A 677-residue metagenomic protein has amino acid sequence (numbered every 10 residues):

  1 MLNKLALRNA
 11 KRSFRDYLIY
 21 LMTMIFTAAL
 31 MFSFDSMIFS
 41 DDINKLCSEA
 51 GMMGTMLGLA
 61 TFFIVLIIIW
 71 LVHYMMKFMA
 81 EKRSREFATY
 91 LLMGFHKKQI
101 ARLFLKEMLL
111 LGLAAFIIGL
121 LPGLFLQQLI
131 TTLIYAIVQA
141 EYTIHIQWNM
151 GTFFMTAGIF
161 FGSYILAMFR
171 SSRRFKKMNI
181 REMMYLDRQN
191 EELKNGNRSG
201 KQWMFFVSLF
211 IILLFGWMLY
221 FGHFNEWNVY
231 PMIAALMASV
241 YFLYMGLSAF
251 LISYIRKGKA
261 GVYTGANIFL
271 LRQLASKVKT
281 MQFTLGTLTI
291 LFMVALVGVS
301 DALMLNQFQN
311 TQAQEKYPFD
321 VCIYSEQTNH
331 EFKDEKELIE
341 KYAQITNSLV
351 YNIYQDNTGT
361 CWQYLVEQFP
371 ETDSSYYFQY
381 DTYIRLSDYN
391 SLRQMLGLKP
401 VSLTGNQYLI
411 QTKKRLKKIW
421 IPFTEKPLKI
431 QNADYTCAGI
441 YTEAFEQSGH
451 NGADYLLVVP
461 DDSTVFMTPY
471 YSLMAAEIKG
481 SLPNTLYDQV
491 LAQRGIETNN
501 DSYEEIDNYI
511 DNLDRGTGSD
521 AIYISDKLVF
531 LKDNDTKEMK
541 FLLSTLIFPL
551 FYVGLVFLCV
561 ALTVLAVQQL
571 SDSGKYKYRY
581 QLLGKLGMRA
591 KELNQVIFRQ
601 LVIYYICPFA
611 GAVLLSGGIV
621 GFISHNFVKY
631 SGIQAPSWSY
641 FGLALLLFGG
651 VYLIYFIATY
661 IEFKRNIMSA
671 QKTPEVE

Functional and structural regions predicted by a protein language model:
M1-A28, L193-I211, M245-A295, K575: N-terminal Sec/SRP start-transfer signal
K4, K177-L193, G574-Y578, R665-E677: Short cytosolic juxtamembrane segments of multi-pass membrane proteins
F14-Y20, F104-L121, A157, F161 (+3 more regions): Selective transmembrane-helix segments that form parts of the transport pathway or gating/packing helices in multipass
R15-M22, S33-L66, F78-E81, T89-Y90 (+7 more regions): Peri-transmembrane interface segments
A28-S40, Y74-F78, L111-A140, T152-K177 (+5 more regions): Small-residue-rich transmembrane alpha-helices
D42, L46-T55, L305-K333: Membrane-interface junction motifs in transport/secretion proteins
A313-S544: Nucleotide-cofactor and metal-assisted catalytic machinery
